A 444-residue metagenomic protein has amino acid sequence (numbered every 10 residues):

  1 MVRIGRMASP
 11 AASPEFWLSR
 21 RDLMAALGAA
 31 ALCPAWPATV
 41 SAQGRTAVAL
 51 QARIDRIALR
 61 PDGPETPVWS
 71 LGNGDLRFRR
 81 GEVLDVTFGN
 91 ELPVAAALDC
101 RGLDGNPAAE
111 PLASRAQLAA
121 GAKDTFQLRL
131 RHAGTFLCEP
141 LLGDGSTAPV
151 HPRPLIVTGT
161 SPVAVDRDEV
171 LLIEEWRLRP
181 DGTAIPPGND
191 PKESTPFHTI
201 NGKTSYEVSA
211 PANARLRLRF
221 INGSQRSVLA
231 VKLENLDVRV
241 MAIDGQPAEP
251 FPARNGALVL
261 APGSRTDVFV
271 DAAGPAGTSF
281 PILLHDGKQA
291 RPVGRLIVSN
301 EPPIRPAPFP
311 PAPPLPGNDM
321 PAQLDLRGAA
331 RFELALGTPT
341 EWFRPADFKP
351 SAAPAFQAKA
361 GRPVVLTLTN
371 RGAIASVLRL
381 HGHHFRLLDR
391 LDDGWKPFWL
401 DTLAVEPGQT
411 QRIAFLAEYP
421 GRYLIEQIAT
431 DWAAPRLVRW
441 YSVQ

Functional and structural regions predicted by a protein language model:
M1-L18, A26-L32: N-terminal secretory signal peptides
W36, S41-R53, T147-L178, A248-A375 (+2 more regions): Extended terminal and domain-junction accessory segments
P61-R77, P196-E207, P339-A360: N-terminal edge beta-strand
G81-E82, A122, L130-F136, N213-A214 (+5 more regions): Short tyrosine-centred short linear motifs in exposed loops/low-complexity segments
F88-L92, I221-N222, L368-G372: Asparagine-centered strand-capping/turn motif at beta-strand->loop junctions
P107-A120, R129, I173-E175, P180 (+2 more regions): Histidine- and aromatic-rich segments of cupredoxin/plastocyanin-like copper-binding domains
L130-T158: Hydrophobic or amphipathic alpha-helical targeting/insertion segments
N235-P247, R371-F398, T430-A434, W440-Q444: Active/binding-pocket-proximal capping segment
